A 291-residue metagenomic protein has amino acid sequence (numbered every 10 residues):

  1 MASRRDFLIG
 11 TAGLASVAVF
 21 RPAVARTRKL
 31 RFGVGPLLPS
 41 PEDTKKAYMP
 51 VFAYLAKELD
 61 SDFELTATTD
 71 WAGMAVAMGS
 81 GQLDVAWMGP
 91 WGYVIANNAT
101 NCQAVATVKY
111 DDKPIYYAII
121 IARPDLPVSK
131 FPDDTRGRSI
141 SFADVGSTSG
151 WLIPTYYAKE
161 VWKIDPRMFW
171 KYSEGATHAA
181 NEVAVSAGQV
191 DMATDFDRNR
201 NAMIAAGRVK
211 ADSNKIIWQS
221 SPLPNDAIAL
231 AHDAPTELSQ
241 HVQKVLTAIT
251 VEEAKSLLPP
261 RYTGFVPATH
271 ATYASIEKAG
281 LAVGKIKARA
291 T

Functional and structural regions predicted by a protein language model:
M1-A2: N-terminal secretory signal peptides
D6-A25: N-terminal export signals
F32-E58, W91, P114-E182, M192 (+1 more regions): Bilobed "Venus flytrap"/periplasmic-binding protein-like clamshell domains and structurally analogous long
G33-L37, D111-A122, R208-Q243, P260-T272: Periplasmic-binding protein-like
F63-T69, R167-T177, K215-I216: Short beta-strand-to-loop elements that line the ligand-binding cleft of bilobed periplasmic-binding protein-like
A72-A86, A99-T100, D133, T177-R198: Short helices/loops that flank or line small-molecule/ion binding pockets
P90-T100, K159-E160, S186-A187, D191-A211: A ligand-binding cleft/hinge motif common to bilobed small-molecule-binding domains
S141-E160, K244-A290: Ligand-binding clefts/hinges and TM-proximal coupling segments of bilobed small-molecule sensing domains
